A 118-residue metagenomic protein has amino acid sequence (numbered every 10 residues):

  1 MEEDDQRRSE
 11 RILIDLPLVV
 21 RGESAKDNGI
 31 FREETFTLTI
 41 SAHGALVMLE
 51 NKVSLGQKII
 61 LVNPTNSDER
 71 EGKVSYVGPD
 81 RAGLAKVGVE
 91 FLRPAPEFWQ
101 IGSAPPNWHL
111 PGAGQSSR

Functional and structural regions predicted by a protein language model:
M1-R118: Structured alpha-helical
